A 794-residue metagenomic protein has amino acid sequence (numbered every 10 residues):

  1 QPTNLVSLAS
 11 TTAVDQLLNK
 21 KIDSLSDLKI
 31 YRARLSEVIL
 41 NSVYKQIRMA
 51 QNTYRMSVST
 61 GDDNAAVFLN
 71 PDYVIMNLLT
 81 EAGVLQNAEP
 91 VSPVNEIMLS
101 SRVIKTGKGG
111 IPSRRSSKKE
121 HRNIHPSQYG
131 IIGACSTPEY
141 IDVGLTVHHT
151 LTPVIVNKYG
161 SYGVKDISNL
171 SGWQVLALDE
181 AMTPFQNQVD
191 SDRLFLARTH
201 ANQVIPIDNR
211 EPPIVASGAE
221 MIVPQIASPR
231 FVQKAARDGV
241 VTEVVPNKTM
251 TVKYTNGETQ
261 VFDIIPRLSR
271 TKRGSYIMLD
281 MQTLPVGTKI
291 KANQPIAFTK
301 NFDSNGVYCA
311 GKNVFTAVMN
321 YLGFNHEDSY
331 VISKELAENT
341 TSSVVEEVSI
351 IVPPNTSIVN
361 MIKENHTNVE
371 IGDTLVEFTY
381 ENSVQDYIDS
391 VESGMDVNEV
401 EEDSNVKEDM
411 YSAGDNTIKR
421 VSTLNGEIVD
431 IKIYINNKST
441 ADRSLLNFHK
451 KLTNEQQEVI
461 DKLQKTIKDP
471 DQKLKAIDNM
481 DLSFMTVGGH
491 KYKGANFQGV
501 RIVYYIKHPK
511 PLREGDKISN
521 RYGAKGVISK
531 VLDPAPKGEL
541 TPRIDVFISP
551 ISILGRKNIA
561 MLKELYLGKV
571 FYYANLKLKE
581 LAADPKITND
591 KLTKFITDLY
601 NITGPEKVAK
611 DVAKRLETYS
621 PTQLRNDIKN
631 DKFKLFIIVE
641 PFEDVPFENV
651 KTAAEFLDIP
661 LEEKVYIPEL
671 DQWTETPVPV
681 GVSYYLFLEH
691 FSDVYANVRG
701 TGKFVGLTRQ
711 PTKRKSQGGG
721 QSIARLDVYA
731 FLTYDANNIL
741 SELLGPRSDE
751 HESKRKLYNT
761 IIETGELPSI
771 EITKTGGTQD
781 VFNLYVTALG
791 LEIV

Functional and structural regions predicted by a protein language model:
Q1-V6: Non-catalytic interaction/regulatory segments
S7, T12-D238, T242-V794: Long insertion/accessory domains within large nucleic-acid-processing enzymes
